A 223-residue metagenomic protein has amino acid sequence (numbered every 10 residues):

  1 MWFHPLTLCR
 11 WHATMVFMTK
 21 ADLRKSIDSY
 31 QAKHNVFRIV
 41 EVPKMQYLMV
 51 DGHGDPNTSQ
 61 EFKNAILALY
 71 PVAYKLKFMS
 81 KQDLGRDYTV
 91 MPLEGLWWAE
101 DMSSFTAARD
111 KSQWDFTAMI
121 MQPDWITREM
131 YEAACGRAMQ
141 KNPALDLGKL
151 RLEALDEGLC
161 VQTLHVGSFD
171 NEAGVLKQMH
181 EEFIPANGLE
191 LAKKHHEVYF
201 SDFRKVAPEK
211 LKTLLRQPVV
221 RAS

Functional and structural regions predicted by a protein language model:
F3, T7-T14: Short, positively charged and aromatic/hydrophobic N-terminal segments
M15-S223: A solvent-exposed interaction/effector surface
